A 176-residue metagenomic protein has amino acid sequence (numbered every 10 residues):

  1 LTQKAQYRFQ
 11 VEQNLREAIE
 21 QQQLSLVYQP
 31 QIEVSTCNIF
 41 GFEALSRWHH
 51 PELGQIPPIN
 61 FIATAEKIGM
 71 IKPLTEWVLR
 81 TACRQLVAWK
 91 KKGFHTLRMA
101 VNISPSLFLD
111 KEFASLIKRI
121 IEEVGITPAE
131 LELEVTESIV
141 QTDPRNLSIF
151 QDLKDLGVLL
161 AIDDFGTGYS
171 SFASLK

Functional and structural regions predicted by a protein language model:
Q3-T64, N102, E134, I162: Active-site core of bacterial EAL-family cyclic-dinucleotide phosphodiesterase domains
Y7, F40, P57, E112-A114 (+2 more regions): Residues at alpha-helix caps and immediate loop-helix transition turns in enzyme cores, especially N- and C-cap
V11-N14, A44, N60, T64-A65 (+4 more regions): Structural preference for long, well-ordered alpha-helical segments in enzyme cores
S25, H95, L159: Residue-level detector of anion-binding/catalytic polar loops
G69-M70: Catalytic-site/binding-pocket detector for metal-dependent nucleotidyl cyclases and the c-di-GMP signaling machinery
P73, W77-I103, R119-E130, L156: Helix C-cap/alpha-to-beta connector motif
K118-K176: The catalytic core of metal-dependent phosphodiesterases that act on cyclic dinucleotides
